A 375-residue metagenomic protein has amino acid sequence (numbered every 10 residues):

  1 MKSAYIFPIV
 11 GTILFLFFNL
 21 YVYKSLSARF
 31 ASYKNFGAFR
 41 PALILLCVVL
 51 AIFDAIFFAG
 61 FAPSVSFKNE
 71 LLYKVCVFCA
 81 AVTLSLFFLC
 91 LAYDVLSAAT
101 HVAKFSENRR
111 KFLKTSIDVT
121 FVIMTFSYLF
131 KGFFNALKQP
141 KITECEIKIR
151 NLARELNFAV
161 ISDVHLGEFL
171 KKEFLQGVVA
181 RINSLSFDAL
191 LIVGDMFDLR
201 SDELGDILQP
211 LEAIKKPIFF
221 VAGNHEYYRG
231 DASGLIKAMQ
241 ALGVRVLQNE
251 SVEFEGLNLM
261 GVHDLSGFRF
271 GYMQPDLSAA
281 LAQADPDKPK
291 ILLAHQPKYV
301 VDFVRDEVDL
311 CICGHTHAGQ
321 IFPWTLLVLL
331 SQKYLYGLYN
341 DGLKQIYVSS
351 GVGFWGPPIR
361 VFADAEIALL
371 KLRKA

Functional and structural regions predicted by a protein language model:
M1-L137: Non-catalytic terminal accessory segments
T143, K148-A375: Soluble catalytic domains of enzymes that build or remodel membrane lipids, polysaccharides, and related
